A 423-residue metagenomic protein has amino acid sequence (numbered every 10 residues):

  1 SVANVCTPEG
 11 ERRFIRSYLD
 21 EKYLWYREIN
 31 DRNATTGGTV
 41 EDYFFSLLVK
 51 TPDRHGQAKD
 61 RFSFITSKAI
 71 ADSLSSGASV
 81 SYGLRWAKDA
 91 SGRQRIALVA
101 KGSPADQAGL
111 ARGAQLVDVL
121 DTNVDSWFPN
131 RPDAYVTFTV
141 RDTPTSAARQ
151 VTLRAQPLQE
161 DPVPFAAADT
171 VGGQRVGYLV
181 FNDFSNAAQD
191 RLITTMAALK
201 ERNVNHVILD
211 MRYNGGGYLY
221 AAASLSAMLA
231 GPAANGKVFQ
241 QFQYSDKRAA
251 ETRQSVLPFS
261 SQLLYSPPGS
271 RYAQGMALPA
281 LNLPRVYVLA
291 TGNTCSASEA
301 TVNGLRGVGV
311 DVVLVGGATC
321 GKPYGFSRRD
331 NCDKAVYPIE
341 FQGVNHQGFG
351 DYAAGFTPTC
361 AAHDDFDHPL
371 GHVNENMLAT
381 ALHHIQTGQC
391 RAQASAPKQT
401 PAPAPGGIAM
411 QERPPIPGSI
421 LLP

Functional and structural regions predicted by a protein language model:
S1-V207, Y213-G215, Y220-A221, A227-K237 (+1 more regions): Flexible, low-complexity junctional segments that flank or bridge functional domains
G177, N186-H206, G215-P423: C-terminal "post-core" interaction segments
